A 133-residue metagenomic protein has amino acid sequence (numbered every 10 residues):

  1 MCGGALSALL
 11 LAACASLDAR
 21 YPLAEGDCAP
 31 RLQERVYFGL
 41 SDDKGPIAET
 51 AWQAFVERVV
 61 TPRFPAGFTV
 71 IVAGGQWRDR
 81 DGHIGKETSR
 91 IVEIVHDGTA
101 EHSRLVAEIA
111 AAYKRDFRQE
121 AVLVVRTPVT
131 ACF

Functional and structural regions predicted by a protein language model:
M1-G4: Bacterial N-terminal signal peptides that target proteins for export
L10-A13: C-terminal motif of bacterial Sec signal peptides marking the signal peptidase cleavage site
A15-L17: Bacterial signal peptide processing site
A19-G26: Short, low-complexity, disordered segments immediately C-terminal to signal peptides in bacterial exported proteins
A29-E49: Terminal, regulation- and interaction-focused segments at domain boundaries
A54-S89, I94-E101: Mature extracytoplasmic domains of secretory-pathway proteins
I84-F133: Helix-rich interaction surfaces within compact, conserved domain-sized segments that mediate assembly or partner
